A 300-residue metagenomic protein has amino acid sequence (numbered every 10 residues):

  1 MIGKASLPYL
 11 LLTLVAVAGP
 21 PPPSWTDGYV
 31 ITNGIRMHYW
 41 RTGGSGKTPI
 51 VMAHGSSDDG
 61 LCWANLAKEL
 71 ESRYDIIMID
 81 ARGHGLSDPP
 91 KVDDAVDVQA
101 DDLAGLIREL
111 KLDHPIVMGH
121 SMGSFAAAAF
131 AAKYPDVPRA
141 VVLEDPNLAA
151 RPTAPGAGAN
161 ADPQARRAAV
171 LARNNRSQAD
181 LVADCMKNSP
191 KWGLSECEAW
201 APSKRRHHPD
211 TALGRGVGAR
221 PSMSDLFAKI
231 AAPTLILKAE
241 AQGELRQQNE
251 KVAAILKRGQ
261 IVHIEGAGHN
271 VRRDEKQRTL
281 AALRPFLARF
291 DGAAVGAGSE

Functional and structural regions predicted by a protein language model:
I2-I50, R73-Y74, D113, K187 (+3 more regions): Alpha/beta-hydrolase fold catalytic core
N33, W40, K68, M78-M118 (+2 more regions): Active-site loop/oxyanion-hole signature of alpha/beta-hydrolase fold enzymes
I35-L86: Conserved HGGG/HGGXW glycine-rich cap/lid loop of the alpha/beta-hydrolase fold
G60-K68, L86-P89, R151-P152, R246 (+1 more regions): Short N-terminal helix/helix-N-cap motif within the alpha/beta-hydrolase-1
A126-F130: Hydrolases whose catalytic domains are alpha/beta-hydrolase-1, hotdog thioesterase, or metallo-beta-lactamase-like
A132, R139-N174: Flexible "cap/lid" loop of the alpha/beta hydrolase fold
R206-A254: Conserved serine/cysteine hydrolase catalytic core
R258-E300: Catalytic active-site module of serine/aspartate enzymes centered on a nucleophile-bearing elbow/loop
